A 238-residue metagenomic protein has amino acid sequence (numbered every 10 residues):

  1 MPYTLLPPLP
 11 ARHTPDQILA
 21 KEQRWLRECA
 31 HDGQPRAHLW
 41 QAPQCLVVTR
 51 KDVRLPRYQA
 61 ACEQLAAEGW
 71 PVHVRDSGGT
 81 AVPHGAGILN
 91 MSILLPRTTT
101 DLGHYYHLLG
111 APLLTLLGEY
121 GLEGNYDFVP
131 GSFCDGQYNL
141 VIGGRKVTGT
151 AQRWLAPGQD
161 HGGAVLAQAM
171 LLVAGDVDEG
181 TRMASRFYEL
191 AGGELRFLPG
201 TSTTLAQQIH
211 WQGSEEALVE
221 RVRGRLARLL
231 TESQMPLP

Functional and structural regions predicted by a protein language model:
M1-T100: N-terminal lobe of the biotin/lipoate ligase/transferase fold
P8, L46, K146-T148, L205: Local beta-strand/beta-hairpin segments that build beta-sheet-rich folds
Q17, K21, R57, D101-L109 (+3 more regions): Short amphipathic alpha-helical segments
A60-Q64, E68, P112-Y120, R221 (+1 more regions): Generic non-transmembrane alpha-helical segments
I88-G131: Contiguous, small/hydrophobic- and glycine-enriched helical/loop subdomains that border and often "cap" functional
Y120-L122, K146, R153, P157-P238: Long, positively charged amphipathic alpha-helical accessory segments at protein N-termini or as interdomain linkers
Y126-K146, A151-L155: Beta-rich nucleic-acid/ligand-interaction surfaces
